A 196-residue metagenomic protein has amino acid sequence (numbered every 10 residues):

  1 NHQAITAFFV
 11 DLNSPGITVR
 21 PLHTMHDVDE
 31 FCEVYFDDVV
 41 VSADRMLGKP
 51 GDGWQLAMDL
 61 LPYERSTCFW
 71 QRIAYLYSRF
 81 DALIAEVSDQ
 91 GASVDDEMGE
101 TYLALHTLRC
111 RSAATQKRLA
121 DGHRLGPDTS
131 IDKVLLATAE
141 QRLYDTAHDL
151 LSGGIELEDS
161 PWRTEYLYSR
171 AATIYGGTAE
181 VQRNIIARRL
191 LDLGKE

Functional and structural regions predicted by a protein language model:
N1-A4, V28, G48, A179: Short glycine/proline-enriched turns and hinge-like loops at secondary-structure junctions
N1-S14: DPxDG-like acidic metal-binding loop motif
I5, F31, F80, G126 (+2 more regions): Active-site lining segments that contact anionic ligands and/or coordinate catalytic metals
A7, F31-Y35, G51-L56, C110-A113 (+3 more regions): Tryptophan-centric aromatic hotspots in well-structured domains and transmembrane helices
L12, G16-L108, A172: Glycine-rich beta->alpha junctions and the first turn(s) of the following alpha-helix
L56-D59, Y63, L151-E196: Glycine-rich phosphate/cofactor-binding loops in nucleotide/flavin-utilizing enzymes
S88-D95, G99, H106-S160: C-terminal helix-coil-helix/basic helical segment that borders enzyme active sites and/or dimer interfaces and provides
